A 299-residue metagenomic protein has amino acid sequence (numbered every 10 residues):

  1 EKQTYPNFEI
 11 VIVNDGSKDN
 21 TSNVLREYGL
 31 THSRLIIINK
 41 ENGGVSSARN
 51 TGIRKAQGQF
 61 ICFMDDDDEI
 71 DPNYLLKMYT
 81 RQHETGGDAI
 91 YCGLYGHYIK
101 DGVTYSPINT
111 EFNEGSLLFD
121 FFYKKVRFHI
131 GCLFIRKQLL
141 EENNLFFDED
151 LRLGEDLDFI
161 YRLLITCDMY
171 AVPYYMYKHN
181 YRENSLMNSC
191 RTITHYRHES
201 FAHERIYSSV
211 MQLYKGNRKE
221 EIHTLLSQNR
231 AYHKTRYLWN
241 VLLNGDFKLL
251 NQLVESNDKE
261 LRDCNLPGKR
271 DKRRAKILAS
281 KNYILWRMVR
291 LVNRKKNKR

Functional and structural regions predicted by a protein language model:
E1-N7: Short, acidic, metal-binding catalytic loop of nucleotide-sugar glycosyltransferases
N14-N23, G43, D65: A conserved acidic beta->alpha catalytic loop
K40-A56: Glycine-rich, basic loop-to-helix element that forms the pyrophosphate-binding segment of sugar-nucleotide handling
I61: Short aromatic/hydrophobic "clamp" motif used to bind/position activated sugar donors
D71-L145: Flexible acidic/His/Gly-enriched loops in nucleotide-sugar-dependent glycosyltransferase catalytic domains
G115-I193: Conserved nucleotide-sugar donor-binding catalytic segment
Y175-E183, S189-R218, R236-L261: Catalytic core of nucleotide-sugar-dependent glycosyltransferases
L238-R299: Membrane-interface aromatic/basic loop that binds lipid-linked glycans or pyrophosphate carriers, typified by
